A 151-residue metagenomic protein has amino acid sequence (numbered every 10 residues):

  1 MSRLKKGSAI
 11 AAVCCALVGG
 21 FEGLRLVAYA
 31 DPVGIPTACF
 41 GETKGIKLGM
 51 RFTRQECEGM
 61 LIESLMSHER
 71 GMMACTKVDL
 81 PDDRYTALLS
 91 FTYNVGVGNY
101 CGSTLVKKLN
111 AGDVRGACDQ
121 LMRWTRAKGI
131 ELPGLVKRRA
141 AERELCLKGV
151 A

Functional and structural regions predicted by a protein language model:
M1-I35, E42-E69, D79, G98-A151: Long, amphipathic alpha-helical surface segments
V18, R84-Y93, Q120-M122: Short alpha-helical scaffolding segments that buttress acidic/His motifs in well-ordered protein cores
F40, L89-Y93, V106: Amphipathic alpha-helical segments that form the core helices of the histone-fold
A74-Y85: Short, structured surface segments that line ligand/substrate-binding pockets
